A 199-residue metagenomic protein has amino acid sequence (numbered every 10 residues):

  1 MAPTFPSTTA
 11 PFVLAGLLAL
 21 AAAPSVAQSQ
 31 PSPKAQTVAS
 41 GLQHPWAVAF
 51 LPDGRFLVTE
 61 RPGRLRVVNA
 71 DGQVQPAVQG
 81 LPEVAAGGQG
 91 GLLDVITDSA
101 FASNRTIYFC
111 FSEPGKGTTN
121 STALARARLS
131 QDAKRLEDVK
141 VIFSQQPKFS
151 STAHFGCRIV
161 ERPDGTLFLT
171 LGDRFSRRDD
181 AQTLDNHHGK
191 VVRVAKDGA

Functional and structural regions predicted by a protein language model:
M1-S7: N-terminal secretory signal peptides that target proteins for export/translocation
A10-A21: Bacterial N-terminal signal peptides
S25-R178: Acidic, Gly/Ser/Thr-rich repeat motifs that build Ca2+-stabilized beta-propeller blades
T122-D132, L184-D197: Beta-propeller blade signature
R174, K196-A199: Short pre-catalytic segments that frame enzyme active sites
D179-T183: Short, solvent-exposed loop/turn segments at secondary-structure boundaries
